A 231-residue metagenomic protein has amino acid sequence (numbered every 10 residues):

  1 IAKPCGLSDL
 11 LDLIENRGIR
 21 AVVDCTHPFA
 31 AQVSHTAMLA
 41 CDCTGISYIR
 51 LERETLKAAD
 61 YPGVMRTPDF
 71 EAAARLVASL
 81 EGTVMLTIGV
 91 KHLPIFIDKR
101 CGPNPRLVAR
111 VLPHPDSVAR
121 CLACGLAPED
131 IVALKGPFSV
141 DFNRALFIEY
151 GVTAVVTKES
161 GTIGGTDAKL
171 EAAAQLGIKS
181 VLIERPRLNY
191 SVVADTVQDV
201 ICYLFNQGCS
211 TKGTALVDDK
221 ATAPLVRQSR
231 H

Functional and structural regions predicted by a protein language model:
I1-I14, V132-F142: Glycine-rich, highly charged phosphate/nucleotide-binding loops
I1-P4, G63-E71, V192-Y203: Short acidic-hydrophobic, aromatic-tinged amphipathic segments that line or gate anion-handling sites
L11-A73: Glycine/small-residue-rich loop that forms an oxyanion/phosphate-binding "nest" at active or ligand-binding sites
R20-A21, T83, T153-A154: Structural motif
D42-I49, P105, Q175-K179: A short helix->loop->beta-strand "cap" motif at the edges of active sites that frequently abuts
G82-D130: Anionic-ligand binding region
L122-A145, E149-A154, E159-L176, V181-I183: A C-terminal functional module that forms or caps the active site or interfaces directly with catalytic machinery
F147-Y150, A154, E159-T162, T166 (+1 more regions): C-terminal functional extensions of proteins
